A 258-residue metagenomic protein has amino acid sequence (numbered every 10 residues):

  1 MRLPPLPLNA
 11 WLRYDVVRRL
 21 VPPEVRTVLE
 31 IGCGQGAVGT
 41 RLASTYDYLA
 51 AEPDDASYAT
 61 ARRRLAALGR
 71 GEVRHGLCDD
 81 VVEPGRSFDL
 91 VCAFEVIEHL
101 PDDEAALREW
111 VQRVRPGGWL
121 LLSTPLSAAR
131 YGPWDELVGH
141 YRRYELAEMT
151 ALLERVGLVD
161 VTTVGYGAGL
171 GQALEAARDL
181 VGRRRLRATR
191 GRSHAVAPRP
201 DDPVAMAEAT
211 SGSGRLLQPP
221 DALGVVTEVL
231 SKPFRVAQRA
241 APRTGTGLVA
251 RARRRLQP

Functional and structural regions predicted by a protein language model:
M1-R86, L90-F94, E104-L107, V164-A168 (+4 more regions): Conserved N-terminal segment of class I S-adenosyl-L-methionine
A37-G39, A129-G132, L170-L174: Short catalytic/ligand-binding loop motif for oxyanion handling, primarily in non-cytosolic enzymes, centered on
Y46, G71, G118, L158-V159: A structural micro-motif
A66-G69, V138-Y141, D179-V181: Short, hinge-like loop/turn segments at secondary-structure boundaries
E95-H99: A short His-aromatic
E104-W119: A short glycine-rich, Lys/Arg-flanked "PGG" loop and its adjoining helix->strand segment in the class I
L120-R142, A147-A151: Short, glycine-/aromatic-enriched active-site segment of Class I SAM-dependent methyltransferases
E154-R183, R187: Substrate-binding/catalytic lobe of Class I Rossmann-like enzymes that use SAM or dcSAM, i.e., the mid-to-C-terminal
